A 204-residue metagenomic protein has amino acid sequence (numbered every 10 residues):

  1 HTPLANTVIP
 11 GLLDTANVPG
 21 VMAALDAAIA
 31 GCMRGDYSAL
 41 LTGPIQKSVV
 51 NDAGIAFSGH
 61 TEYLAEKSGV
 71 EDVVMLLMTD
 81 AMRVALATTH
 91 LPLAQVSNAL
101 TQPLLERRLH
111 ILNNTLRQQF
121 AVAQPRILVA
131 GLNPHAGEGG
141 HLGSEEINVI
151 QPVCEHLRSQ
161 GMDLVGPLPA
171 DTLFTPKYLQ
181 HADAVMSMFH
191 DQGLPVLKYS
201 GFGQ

Functional and structural regions predicted by a protein language model:
H1-E145, Q151-Q204: Anion-binding alpha/beta catalytic cores of soluble intermediary-metabolism enzymes, centered on
